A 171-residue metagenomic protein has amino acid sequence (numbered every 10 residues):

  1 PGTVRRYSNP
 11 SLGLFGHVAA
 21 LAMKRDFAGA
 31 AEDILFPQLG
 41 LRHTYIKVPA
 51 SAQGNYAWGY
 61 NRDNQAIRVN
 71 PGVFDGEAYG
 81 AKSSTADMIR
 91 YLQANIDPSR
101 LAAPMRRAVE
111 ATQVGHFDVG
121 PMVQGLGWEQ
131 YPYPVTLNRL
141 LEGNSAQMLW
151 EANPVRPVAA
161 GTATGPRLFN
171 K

Functional and structural regions predicted by a protein language model:
P1-N170: Short, surface-exposed loop or secondary-structure junction motifs that flank catalytic or metal-binding residues
